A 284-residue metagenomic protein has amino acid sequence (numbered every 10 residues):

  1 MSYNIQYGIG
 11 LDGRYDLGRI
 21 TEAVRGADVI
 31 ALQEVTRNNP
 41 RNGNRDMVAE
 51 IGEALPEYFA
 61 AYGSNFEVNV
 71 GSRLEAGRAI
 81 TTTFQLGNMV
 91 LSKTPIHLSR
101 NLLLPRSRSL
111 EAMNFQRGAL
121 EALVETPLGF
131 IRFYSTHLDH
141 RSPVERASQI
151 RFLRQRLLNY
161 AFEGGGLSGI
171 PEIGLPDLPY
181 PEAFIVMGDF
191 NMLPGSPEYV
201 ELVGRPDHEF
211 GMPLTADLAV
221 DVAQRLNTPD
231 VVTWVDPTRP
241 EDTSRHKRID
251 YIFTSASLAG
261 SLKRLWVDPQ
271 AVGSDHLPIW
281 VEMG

Functional and structural regions predicted by a protein language model:
M1-R25, E53, N69-G284: Active-site regions of metal-assisted phosphoester/phosphodiester hydrolases, unifying DNase/endonuclease modules
I5, V35, N65: Active-site loop/turn elements of alpha/beta-hydrolase fold enzymes, especially the short glycine-/histidine-rich
G8, L32-N42, D221: Active-site neighborhood of divalent metal-dependent phosphoester/pyrophosphate hydrolases
Y15, V35-G52: Membrane-embedded segments
G26-L32, F59-A61, V222: Short, structured active-site-proximal loop/turn typified by the sulfatase FGly-forming signature C/S-X-P-X-R
A31-E34, Y134-T136: Short beta-strands and strand-loop turn motifs
L32, A61-G63, N101, T254: Short beta-strand and adjacent tight-turn residues that come in two discontinuous sequence segments and form the edges
E57-G71: A short, structured active-site edge motif that brings together acidic residues
